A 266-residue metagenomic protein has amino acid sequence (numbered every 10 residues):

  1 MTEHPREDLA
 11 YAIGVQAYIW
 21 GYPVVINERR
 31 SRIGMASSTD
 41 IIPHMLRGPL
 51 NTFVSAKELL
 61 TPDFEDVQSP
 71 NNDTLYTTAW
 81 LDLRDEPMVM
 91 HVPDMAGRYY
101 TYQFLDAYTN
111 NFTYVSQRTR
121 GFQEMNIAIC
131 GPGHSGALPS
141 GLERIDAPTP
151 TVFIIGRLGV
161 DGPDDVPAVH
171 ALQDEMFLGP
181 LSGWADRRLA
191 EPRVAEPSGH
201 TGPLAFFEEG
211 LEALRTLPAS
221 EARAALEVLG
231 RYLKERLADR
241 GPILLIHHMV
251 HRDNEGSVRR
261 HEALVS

Functional and structural regions predicted by a protein language model:
M1-S266: A compositional/structural signature for long, glycine/proline-rich flexible linkers and loops on extracytoplasmic
